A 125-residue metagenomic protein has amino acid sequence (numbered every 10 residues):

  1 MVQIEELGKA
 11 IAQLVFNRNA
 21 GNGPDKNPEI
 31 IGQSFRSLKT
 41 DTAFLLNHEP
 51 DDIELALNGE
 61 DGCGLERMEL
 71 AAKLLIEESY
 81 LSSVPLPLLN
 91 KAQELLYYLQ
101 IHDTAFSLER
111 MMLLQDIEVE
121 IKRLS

Functional and structural regions predicted by a protein language model:
M1-M68, Y97, V119-S125: N-terminal alpha-helical interaction modules that lie
L7, Q13-L14, A71-E78, A92: Structural register within alpha-helical repeat arrays
N17-K26, E77-L89: Short coil/turn connectors between adjacent alpha-helices in alpha-solenoid helical repeat scaffolds
D61-P85: Mid-chain, well-packed structural core segment of small domains
V84-S125: Amphipathic alpha-helical binding modules
